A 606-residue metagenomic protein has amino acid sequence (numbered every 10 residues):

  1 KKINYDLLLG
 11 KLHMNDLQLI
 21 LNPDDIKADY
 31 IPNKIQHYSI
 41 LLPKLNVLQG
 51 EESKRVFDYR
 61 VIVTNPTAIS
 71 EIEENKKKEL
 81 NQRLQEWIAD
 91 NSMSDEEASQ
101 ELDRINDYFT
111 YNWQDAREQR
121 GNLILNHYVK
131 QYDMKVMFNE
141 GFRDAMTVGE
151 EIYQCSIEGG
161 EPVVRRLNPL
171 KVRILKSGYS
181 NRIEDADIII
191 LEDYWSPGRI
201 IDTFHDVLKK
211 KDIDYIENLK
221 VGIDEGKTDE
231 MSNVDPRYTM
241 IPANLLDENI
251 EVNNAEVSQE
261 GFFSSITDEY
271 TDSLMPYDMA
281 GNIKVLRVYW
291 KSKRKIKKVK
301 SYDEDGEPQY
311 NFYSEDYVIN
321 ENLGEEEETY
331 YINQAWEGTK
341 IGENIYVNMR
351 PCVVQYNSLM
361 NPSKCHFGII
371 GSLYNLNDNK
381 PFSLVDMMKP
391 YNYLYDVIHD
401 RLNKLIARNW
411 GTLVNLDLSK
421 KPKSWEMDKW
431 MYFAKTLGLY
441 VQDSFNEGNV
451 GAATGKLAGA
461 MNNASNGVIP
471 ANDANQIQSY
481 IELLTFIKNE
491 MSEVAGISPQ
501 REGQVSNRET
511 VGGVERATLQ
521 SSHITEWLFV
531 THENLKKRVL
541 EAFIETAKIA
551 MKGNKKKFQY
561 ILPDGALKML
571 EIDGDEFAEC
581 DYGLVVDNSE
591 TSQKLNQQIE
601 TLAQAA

Functional and structural regions predicted by a protein language model:
K1-Y331, A335-W336, K340-I341, N472-S479 (+4 more regions): Extended, helix-rich architectural segments
A68-K77, L84-D90, Q154, D417-D428 (+2 more regions): Eukaryote-specific, cytoplasm-facing alpha-helical/coiled-coil scaffolding segments in long proteins
D115-G159, I183-L208, D212, D378-L418 (+3 more regions): Long, contiguous amphipathic alpha-helices that act as assembly "spine/axial" helices in icosahedral shell and virion
C155-I157, N168, V514-A606: Extended amphipathic alpha-helical segments with heptad-repeat/coiled-coil character used for oligomerization, fusion
N168, W195-P197, S383, G496 (+3 more regions): Helix N-terminus capping/helix-initiation residues
L170, D187-I190, L208-K209, K456-A460 (+1 more regions): Short intrinsically disordered coil segments
K300-S506: Extended, charged amphipathic alpha-helical segments
C352, S358-L359, W410, G503-N507 (+3 more regions): Composition- and surface-driven signal marking solvent-exposed, interaction-prone regions in large proteins
